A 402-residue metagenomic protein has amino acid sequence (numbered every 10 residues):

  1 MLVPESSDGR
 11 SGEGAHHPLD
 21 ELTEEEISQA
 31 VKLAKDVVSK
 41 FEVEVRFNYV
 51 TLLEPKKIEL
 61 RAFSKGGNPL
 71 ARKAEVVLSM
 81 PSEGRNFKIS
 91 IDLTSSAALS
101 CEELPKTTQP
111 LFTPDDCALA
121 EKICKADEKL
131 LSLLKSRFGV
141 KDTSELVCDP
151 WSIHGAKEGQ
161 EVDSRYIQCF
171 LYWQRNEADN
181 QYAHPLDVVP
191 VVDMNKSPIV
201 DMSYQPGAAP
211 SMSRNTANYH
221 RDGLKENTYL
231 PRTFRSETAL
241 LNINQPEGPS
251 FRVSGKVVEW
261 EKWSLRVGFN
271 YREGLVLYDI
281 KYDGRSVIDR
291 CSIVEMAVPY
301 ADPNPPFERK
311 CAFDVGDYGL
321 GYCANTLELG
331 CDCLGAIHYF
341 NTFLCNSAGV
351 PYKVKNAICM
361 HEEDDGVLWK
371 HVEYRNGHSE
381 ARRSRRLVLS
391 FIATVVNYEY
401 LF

Functional and structural regions predicted by a protein language model:
M1-L2, L224: Hydrophobic/aromatic hotspots within intrinsically disordered, low-complexity regions
L2-S82: N-terminal-proximal low-complexity accessory segments that begin disordered and transition into the first
E21, S100, T108-L111: Extended amphipathic alpha-helical elements
A30-A34, A71-L78, F87-K88, A120-K125 (+2 more regions): Short, structured motif recognition centered on aromatic/hydrophobic residues
V45-L52, A98, I199, L277: A structural signal for short, hydrophobic beta-strand segments that form beta-sheets in beta-rich/all-beta domains
K56-K57, T107-L111, C117-F402: Beta-strand/loop-rich accessory regions of lumenal/periplasmic or secreted enzymes, predominantly carbohydrate-active
A71-K73, E83-K88, A183-D187, E399-L401: Short, surface-exposed coil-to-beta transition loops
E75-P105, V191-V192: Amphipathic N-proximal alpha-helical interface segments
